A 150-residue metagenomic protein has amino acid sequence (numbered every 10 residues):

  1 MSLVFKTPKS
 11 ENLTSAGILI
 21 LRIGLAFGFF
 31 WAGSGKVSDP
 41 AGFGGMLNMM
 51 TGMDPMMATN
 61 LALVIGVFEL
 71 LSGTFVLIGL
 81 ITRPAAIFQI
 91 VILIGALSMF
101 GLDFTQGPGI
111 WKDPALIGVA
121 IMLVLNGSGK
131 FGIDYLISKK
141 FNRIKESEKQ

Functional and structural regions predicted by a protein language model:
M1-S38, M56-V67, L71, I78-Q150: Extended, low-polarity transmembrane helix blocks
S38-D39, F43-G44: Core FKBP-type peptidyl-prolyl cis-trans isomerase
G44-M57: Perimembrane loop-to-helix junctions flanking transmembrane segments
N48-M50, F75, L123: Hydrophobic alpha-helix position signal
